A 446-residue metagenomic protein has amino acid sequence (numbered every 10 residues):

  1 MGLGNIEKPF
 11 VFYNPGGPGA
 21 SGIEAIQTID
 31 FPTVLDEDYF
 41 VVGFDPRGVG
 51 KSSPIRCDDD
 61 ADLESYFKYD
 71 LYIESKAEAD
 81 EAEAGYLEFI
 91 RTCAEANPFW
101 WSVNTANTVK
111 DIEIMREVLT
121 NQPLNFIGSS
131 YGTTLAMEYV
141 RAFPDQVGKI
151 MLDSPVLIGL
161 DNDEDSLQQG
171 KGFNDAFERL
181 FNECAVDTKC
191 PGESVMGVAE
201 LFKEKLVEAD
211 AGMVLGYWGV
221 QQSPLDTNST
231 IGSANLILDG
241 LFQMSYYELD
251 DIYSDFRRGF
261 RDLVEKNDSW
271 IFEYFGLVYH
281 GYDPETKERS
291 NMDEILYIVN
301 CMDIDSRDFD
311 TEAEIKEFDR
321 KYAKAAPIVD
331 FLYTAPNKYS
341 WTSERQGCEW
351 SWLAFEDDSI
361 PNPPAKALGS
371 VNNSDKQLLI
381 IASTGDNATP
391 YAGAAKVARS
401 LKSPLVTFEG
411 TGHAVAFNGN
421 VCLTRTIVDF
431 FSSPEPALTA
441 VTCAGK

Functional and structural regions predicted by a protein language model:
M1-L236, I298, I304-K446: Gly/Pro-rich cap/lid or specificity-loop segments adjacent to the active site
D187, M213, E248-L249, L263-Y274 (+1 more regions): Short, solvent-exposed helix-helix connector turns and helix-capping sites enriched in acidic/polar residues
V207, D262-Y274, K324-D330: Short, mixed-charge aromatic SLiMs
S229-W270: P-loop NTPase catalytic cores that bind/hydrolyze ATP
E273, L277-D308, E317-F318: Long, low-complexity segments enriched in small/aliphatic residues
